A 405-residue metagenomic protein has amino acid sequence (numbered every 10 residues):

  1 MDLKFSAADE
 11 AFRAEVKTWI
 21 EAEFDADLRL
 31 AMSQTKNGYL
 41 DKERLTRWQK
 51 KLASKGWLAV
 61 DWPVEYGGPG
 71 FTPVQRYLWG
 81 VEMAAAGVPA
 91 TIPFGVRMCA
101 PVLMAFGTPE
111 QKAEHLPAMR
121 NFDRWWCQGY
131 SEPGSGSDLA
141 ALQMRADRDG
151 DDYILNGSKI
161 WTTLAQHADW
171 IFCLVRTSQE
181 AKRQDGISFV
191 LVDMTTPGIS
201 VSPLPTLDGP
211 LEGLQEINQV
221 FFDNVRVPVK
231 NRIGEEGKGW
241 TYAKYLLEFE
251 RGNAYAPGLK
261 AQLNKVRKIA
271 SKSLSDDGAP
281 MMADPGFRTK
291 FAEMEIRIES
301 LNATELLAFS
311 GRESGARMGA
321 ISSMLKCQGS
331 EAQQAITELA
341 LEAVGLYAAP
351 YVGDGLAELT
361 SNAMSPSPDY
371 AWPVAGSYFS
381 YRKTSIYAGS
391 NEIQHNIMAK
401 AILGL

Functional and structural regions predicted by a protein language model:
M1-P93, E114, A118-N121, P280 (+3 more regions): Amphipathic, small/basic residue-rich leader segments at the start of a protein or domain
D2, V74, L78-W79, M98 (+3 more regions): Glycine-rich phosphate/cofactor-binding loops in nucleotide/flavin-utilizing enzymes
L3-F5, V201-L301, T384, K400: Glycine-rich beta->alpha junctions and the first turn(s) of the following alpha-helix
L28-N37, S275-G278, E299-M364: C-terminal helix-coil-helix/basic helical segment that borders enzyme active sites and/or dimer interfaces and provides
Q49-D123, L164-W170, I298, E305 (+4 more regions): Internal helix-loop-helix
F122-Y130, L174: A short, Trp-centered hydrophobic/proline-enriched beta-strand micro-motif
M144-D147: A structural signal for short hydrophobic beta-strand segments in well-ordered beta-sheet cores
D152, N156-L204: A short core secondary-structure module
